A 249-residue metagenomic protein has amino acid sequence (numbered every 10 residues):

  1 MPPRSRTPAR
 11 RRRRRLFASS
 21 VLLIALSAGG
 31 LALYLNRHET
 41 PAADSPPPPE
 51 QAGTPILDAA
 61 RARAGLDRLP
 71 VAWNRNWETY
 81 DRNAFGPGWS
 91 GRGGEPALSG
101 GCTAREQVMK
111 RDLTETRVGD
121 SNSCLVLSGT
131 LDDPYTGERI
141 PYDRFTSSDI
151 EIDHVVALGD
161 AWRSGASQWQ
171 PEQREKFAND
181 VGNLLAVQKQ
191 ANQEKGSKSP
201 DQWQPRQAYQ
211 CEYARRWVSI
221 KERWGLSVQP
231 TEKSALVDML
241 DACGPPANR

Functional and structural regions predicted by a protein language model:
P2-P3, A25-A28, P41: Intrinsically disordered, low-complexity regulatory segments
P3, L22, L35, A60 (+3 more regions): Mature exported/compartmentalized surface modules and terminal targeting/interaction regions
S5-L23: N-terminal export and membrane-targeting signals
T7-R11, A59, R63-L66, W77 (+6 more regions): Extracytoplasmic/secreted envelope proteins and their assembly/folding machinery, especially bacterial periplasmic
F17-L35: Sec-dependent N-terminal signal peptides of Gram-negative exported proteins
G29-P49: C-terminal region of N-terminal signal peptides and the immediate post-cleavage residues of exported proteins
P46-P134, E138, D143-T146, D160: Cell wall/extracellular polymer interaction/catalysis modules
P134-R249: Domain-level detector of nuclease and nuclease-like folds in predominantly extracellular/periplasmic contexts
